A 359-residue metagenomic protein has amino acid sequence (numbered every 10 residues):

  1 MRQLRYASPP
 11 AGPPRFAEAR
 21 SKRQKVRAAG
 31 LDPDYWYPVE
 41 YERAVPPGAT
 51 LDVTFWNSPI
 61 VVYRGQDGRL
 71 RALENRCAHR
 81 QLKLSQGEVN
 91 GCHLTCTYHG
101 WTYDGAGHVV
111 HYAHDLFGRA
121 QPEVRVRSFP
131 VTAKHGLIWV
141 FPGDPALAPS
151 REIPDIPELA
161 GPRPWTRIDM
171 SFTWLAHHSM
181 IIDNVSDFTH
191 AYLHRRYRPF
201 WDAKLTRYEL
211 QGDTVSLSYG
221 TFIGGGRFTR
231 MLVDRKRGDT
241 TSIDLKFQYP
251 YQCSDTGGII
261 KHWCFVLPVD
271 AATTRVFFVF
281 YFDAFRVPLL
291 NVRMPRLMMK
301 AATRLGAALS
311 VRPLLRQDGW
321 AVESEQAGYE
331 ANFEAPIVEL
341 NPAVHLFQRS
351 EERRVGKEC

Functional and structural regions predicted by a protein language model:
M1, A11, L31, C96 (+3 more regions): Alpha-helical structural elements
Q3-Y6, P13-A19, Q24, P38-P162: Rieske [2Fe-2S] iron-sulfur-binding domain
R5, R69, L147-K357: C-terminal catalytic domain of Rieske-type non-heme iron oxygenases
K25-P33: Non-catalytic accessory segments flanking enzyme active sites
A28-A29, G48, G91-T95, T166 (+2 more regions): Alpha-helical protein-protein interaction elements
A29, D52, P130-T132, V266-P268 (+1 more regions): A general structural signal for short secondary-structure junctions and capping/turn motifs
P33, R125, T132-K134, G258-I260 (+1 more regions): A short, structural micro-pattern
D34, P46-G48, S58, V126-R127 (+3 more regions): Short beta-strand-initiation
